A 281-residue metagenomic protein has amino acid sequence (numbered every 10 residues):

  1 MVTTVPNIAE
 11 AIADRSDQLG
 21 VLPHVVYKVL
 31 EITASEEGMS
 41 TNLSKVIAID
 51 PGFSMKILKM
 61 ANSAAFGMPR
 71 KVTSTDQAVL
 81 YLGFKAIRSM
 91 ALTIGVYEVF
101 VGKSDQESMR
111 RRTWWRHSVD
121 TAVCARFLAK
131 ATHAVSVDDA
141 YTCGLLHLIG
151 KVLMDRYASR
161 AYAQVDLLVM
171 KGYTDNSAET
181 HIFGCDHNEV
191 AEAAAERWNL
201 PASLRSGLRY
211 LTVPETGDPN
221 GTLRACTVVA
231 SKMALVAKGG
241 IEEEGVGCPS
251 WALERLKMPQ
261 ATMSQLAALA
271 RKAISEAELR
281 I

Functional and structural regions predicted by a protein language model:
M1-A11, S250-I281: Terminal helices and disordered tails flanking the catalytic cores of nucleotide-processing hydrolases
M1-D166, M170-V246: Conserved alpha-helical "signature site" that marks functionally important helical segments or helix/loop junctions
